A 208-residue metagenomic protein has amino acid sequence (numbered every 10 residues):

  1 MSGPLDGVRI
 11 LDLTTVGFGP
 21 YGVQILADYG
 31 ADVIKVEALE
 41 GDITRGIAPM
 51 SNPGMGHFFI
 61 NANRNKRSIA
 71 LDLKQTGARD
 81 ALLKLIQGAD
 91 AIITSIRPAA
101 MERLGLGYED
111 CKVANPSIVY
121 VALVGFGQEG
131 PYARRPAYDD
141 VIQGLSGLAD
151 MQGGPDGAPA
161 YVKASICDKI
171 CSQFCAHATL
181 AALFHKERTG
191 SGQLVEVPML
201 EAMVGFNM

Functional and structural regions predicted by a protein language model:
M1-L194: N-terminal helix-loop segment corresponding to the beta1-alpha1 unit of nucleotide/adenylate-binding folds
P198-A202: Short loop/turn motifs enriched for small/polar and acidic residues
V204-M208: Active-site-adjacent elements of ketosynthase-type condensing enzymes
